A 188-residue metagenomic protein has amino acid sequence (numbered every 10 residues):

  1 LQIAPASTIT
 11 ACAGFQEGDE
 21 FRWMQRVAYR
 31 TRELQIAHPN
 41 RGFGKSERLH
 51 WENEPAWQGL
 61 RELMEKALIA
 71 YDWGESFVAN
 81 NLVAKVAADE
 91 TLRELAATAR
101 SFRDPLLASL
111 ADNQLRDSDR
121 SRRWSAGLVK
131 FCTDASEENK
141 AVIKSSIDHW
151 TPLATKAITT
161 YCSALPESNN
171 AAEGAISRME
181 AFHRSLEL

Functional and structural regions predicted by a protein language model:
L1-E52: Long, hydrophobic, well-ordered secondary-structure blocks that form the structural core and pocket-lining surfaces
Q2-C12, R32-P39, A67-S76, E94-N113 (+2 more regions): Inter-helical turn/loop segments and adjacent helix faces that build the functional surface of alpha-helical bundle
C12, Q16, E20, L110-D117 (+2 more regions): Extended, well-ordered alpha-helical scaffold segments
C12-E33, A87, N113-L128, H149 (+1 more regions): Alpha-helical scaffold segments in carbohydrate-active enzymes
V27, V86-S101: Long, well-ordered alpha-helical segments
G42-L82: Acidic/His metal-coordination segments adjacent to aromatic residues that form catalytic metal sites in metalloenzymes
V86, P152-L188: C-terminal accessory extensions/subdomains outside the catalytic/core fold
A135-C162: C-terminal hydrophobic structural anchor segments that stabilize assembly/packing rather than catalytic chemistry
